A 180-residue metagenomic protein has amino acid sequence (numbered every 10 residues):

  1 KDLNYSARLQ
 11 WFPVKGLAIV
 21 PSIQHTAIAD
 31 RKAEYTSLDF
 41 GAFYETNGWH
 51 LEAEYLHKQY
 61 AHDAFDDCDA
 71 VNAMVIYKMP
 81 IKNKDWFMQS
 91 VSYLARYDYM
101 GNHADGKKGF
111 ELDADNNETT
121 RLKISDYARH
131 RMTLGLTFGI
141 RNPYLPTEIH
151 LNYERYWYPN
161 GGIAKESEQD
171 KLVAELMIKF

Functional and structural regions predicted by a protein language model:
K1-S22: Aromatic- and glycine-enriched pocket-lining scaffold segments that form the walls of small-molecule binding clefts
L17-F180: Outer-membrane beta-barrel pore domains
